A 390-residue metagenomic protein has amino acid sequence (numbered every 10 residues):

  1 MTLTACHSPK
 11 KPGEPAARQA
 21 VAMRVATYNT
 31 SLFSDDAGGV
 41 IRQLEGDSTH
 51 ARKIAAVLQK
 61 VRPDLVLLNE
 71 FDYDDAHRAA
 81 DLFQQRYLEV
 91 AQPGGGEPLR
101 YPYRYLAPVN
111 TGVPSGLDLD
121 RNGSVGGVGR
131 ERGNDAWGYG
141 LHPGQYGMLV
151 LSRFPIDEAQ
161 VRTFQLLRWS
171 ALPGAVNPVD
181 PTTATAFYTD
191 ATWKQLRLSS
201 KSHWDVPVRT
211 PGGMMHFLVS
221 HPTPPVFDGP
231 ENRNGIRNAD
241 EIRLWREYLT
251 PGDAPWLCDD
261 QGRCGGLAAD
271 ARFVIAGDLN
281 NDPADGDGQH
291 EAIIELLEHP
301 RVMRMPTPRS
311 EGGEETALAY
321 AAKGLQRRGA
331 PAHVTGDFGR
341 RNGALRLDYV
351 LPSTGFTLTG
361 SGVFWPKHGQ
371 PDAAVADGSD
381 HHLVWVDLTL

Functional and structural regions predicted by a protein language model:
M1-T4: Sec-dependent bacterial lipoprotein signal peptides
C6-V150, V176-R197, P211-M215, D228-P230 (+4 more regions): N-terminal, active-site-proximal structural segment of metallo-dependent hydrolase catalytic domains
T30, E70-F71, F154, P222 (+1 more regions): Active-site metal-binding loops of divalent metal-dependent hydrolases
L149-S152, W204-V206, L218, V350: Conserved hydrophobic/aromatic positions in well-ordered beta-strands
F154-P173, P207-V208, N234-I242, E247-I275 (+1 more regions): Metal-dependent phosphoester-hydrolase catalytic domains
S200-S202: Residues that define the transmembrane beta-barrel architecture of outer-membrane proteins
F217, P222-P224, N232-N238: Glycine-rich, aromatic-lined ligand/substrate-binding cores of catalytic and carbohydrate-binding domains
